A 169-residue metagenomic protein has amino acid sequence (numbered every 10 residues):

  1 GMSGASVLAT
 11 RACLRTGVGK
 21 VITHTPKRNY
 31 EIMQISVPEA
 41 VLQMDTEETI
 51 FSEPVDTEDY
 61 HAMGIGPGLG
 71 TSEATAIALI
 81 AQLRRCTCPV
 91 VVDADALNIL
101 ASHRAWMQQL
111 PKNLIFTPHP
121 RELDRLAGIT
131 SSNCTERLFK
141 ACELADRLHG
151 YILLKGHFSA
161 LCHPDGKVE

Functional and structural regions predicted by a protein language model:
G1-P89, N98-I115, P120-E169: Small-residue (G/A/S/T)-rich helix-start motifs and N-terminal tracts that mark the onset
